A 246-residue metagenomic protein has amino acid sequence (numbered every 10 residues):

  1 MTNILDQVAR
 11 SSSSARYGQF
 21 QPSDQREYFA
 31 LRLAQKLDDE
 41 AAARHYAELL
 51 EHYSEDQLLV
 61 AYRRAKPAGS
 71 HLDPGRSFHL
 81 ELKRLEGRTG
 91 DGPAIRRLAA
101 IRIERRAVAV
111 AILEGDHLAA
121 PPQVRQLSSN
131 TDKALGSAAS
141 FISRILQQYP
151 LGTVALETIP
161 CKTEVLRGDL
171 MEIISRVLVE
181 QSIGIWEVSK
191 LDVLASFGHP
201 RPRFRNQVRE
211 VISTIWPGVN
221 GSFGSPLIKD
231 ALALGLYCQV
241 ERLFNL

Functional and structural regions predicted by a protein language model:
M1-H52, G90: Long, charged low-complexity interaction segments
Q7, R32, H45, A61 (+2 more regions): Charge-rich, solvent-exposed alpha-helical interaction surfaces
Y28, E48, V60, D73-E81 (+3 more regions): Amphipathic alpha-helical interaction segments
D39-A47, L58, G218-P226: Short, surface-exposed acidic
E55-P67, E210-V219: Short amphipathic alpha-helical segments and their helix-coil junctions
Q57-G90: Short, cationic/aromatic linear interface patches that serve as DNA/RNA-contacting surfaces or protein-partner docking
D91-L246: Phosphate- and other anionic-substrate recognition elements at nucleic-acid/protein interfaces
